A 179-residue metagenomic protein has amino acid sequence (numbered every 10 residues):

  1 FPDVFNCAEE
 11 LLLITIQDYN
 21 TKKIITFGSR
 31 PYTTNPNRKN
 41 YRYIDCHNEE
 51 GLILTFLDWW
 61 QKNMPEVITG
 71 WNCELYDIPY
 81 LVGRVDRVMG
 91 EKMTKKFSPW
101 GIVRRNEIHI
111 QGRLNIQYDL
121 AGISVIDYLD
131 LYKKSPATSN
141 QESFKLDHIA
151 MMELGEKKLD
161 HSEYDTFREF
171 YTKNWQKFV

Functional and structural regions predicted by a protein language model:
F1-V67: Conserved RNase H-like, two-metal-ion catalytic cores of nucleic-acid enzymes
E9-I24, N37, M64-W175: Metal-dependent phosphoesterase core characteristic of DEDDh/y 3'-5' exonuclease domains
F178-V179: Short amphipathic alpha-helical coiled-coil/interface segments
